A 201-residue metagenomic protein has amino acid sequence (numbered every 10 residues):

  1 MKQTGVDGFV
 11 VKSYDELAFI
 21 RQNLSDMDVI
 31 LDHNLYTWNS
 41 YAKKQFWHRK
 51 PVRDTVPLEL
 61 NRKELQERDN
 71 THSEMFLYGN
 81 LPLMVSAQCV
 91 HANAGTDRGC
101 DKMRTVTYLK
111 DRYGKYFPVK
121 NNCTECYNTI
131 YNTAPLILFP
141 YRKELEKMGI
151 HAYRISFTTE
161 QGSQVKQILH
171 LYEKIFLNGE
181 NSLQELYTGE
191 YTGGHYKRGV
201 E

Functional and structural regions predicted by a protein language model:
M1-E201: Active-site pocket-lining/capping segments in soluble small-molecule metabolic enzymes
